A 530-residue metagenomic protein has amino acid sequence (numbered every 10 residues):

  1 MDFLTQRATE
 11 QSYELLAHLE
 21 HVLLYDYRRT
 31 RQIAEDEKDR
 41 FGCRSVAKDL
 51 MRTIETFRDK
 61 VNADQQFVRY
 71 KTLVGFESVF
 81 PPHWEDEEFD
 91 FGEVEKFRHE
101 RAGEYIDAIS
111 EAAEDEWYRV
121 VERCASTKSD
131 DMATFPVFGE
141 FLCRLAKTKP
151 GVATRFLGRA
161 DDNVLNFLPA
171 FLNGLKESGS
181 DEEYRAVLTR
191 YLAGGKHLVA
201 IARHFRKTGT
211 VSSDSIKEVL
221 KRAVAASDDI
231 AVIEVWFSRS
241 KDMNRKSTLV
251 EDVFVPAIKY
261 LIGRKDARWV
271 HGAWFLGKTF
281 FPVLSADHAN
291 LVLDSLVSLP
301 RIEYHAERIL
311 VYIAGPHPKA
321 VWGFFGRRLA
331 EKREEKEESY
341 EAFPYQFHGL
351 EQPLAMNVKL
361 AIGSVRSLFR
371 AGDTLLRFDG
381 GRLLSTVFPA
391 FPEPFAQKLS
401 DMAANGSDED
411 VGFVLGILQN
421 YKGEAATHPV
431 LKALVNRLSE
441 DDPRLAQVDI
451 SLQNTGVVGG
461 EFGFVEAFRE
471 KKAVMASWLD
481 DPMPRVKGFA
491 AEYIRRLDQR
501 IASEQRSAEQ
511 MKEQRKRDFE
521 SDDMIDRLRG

Functional and structural regions predicted by a protein language model:
M1-G530: Non-catalytic all-alpha helical scaffold/repeat segments
